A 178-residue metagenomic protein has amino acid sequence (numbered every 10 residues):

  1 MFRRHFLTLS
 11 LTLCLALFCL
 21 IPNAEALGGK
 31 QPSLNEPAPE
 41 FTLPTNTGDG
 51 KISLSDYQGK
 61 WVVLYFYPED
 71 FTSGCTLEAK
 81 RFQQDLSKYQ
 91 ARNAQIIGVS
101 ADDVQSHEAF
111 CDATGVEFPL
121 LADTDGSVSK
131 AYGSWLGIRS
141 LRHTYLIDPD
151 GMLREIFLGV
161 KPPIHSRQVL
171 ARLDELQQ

Functional and structural regions predicted by a protein language model:
M1-L11: Bacterial N-terminal signal peptides that target proteins for export
H5, L17-E40: N-proximal helix/coil linker or "cap" segments that precede and/or mark the start of modular domains
P39, W61, L141-H143: Short loop/turn microsegments at loop-to-beta-strand junctions
F41-V62: A short beta-strand-turn-helix
V63-L64, I96: Hydrophobic beta-strand anchors of alpha/beta hydrolase catalytic cores
Y65-F71, A101: Aromatic-flanked redox-active Cys/Sec active sites in thiol-based oxidoreductases, especially the WC-centered
G74-T114, T124-K130: Structural microenvironment flanking redox-active thiols in thiol-disulfide oxidoreductases
S140-Q178: Thiol-/selenol-based redox modules, centered on thioredoxin-like and closely related oxidoreductase domains
